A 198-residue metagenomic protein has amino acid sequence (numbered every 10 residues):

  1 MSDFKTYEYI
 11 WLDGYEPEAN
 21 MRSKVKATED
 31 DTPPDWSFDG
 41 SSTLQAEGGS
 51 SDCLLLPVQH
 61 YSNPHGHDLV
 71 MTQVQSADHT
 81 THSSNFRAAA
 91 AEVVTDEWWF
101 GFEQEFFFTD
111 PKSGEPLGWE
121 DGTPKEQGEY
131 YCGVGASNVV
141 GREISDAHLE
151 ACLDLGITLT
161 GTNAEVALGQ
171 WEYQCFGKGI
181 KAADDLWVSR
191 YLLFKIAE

Functional and structural regions predicted by a protein language model:
S2-E198: Glycine-rich, acidic/polar active-site loops that bind/position phosphate-bearing ligands
